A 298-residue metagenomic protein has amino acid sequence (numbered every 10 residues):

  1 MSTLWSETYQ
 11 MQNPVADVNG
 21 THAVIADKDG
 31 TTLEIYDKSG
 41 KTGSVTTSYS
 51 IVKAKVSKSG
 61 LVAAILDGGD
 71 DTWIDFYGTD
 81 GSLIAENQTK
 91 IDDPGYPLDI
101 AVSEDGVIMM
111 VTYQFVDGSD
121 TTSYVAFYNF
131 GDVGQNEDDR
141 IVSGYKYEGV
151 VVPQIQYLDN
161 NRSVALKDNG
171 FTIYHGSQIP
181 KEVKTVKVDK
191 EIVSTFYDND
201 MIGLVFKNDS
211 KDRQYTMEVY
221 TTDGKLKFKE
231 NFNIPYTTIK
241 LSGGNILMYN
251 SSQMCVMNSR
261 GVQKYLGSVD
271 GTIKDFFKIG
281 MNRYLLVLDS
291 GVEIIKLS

Functional and structural regions predicted by a protein language model:
S2-T8, S39-T46, L83-K90, N136-K146 (+3 more regions): A short beta-strand motif characteristic of beta-propeller blades
T3-T112: Non-cytosolic head/periplasmic domains of membrane-anchored proteins
Y9-T21, Y49-G60, D92-V102, V142-L158 (+4 more regions): Repeated scaffold domains used in trafficking and secretory/extracellular systems, primarily beta-propellers
A23, L61-A63, G106-M109, R162-S163 (+3 more regions): Hydrophobic beta-strand positions that form the internal "hydrophobic ladder" of WD40/Gbeta-like beta-propeller blades
A26, A64-D67, V111-T112, A165-L166 (+3 more regions): Residue-level marker for isolated small/hydroxyl-bearing positions within beta-strands of beta-sheet-rich domains
T31-I35, D70-F76, D117-N129, D168-H175 (+3 more regions): Structural motif
K90, P94-S210, T216: Acidic, serine/threonine- and glycine-rich low-complexity intrinsically disordered segments that serve as flexible
D209-S298: Hydrophilic extracytoplasmic domains
